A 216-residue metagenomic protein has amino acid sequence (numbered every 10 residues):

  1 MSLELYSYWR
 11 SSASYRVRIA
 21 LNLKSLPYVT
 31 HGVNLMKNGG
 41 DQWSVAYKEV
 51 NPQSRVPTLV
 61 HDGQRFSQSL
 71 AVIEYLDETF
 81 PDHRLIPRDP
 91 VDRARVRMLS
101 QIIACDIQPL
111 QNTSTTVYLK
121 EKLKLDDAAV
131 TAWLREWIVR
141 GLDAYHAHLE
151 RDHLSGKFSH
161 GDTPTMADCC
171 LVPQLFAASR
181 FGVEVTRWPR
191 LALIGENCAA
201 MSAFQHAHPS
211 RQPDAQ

Functional and structural regions predicted by a protein language model:
M1-A129: GST-like domain detector, emphasizing the conserved glutathione-binding G-site in the N-terminal thioredoxin-like
H31, S69, W188, H208-P209: Residue-level detector of family-conserved "landmark" positions at structurally sensitive sites
N34-M36, A192, Q212: Conserved beta-strand edge residues that scaffold enzyme active sites
I103-A200: GST-like fold's C-terminal all-alpha helical module
T165, Q212-Q216: Carbohydrate-binding/catalytic loop surfaces
